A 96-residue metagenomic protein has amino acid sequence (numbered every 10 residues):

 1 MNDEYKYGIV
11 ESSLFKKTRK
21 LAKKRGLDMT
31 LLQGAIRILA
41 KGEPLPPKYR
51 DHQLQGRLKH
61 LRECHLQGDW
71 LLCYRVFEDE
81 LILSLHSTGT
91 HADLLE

Functional and structural regions predicted by a protein language model:
M1-G8, K17, K24-T30, G34 (+2 more regions): Enriched for short, Lys/Arg-rich terminal
R19-K23, L39-A40: Hydrophobic residues in alpha-helical segments
I38-H65: A short, surface-exposed loop/turn module that caps and links secondary-structure elements
